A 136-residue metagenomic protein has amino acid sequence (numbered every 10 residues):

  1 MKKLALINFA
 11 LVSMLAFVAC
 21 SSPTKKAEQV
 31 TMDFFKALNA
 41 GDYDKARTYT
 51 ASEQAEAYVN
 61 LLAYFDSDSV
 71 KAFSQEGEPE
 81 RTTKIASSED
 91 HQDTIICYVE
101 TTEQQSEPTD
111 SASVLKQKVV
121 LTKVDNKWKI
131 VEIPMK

Functional and structural regions predicted by a protein language model:
M1-N8: Bacterial N-terminal signal peptides that target proteins for export
N8-M14: Classic N-terminal secretory signal peptides
A16-A19: C-terminal motif of bacterial Sec signal peptides marking the signal peptidase cleavage site
S21-P23: Bacterial signal peptide processing site
K25-G41, Y49: Short, aromatic-enriched amphipathic alpha-helices that serve as compact interaction elements
F34, A46, L121: Hydrophobic pocket/interface hotspot
Y43-Y98: Short solvent-exposed beta->alpha transition segments
S87-K136: Exposed beta-sheet edge and beta->alpha loop/turn motif
